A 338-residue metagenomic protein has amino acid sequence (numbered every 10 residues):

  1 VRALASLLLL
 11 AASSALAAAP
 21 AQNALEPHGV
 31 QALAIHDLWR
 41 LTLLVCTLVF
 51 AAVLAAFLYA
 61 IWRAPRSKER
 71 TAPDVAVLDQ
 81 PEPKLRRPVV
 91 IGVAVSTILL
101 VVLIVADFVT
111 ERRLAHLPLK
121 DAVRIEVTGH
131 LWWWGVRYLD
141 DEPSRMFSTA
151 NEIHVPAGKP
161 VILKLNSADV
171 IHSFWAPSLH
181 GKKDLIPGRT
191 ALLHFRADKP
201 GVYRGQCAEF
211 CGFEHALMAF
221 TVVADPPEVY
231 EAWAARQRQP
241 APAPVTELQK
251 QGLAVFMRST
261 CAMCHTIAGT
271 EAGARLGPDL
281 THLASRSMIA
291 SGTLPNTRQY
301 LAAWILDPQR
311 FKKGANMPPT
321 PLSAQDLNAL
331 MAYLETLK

Functional and structural regions predicted by a protein language model:
V1-A19: N-terminal secretory/membrane targeting signals
R2, L337-K338: Short, solvent-exposed mixed-charge patches
A18-L41, I61-R275, A290-L306, F311-K313 (+1 more regions): Non-transmembrane, membrane-proximal soluble domains of secreted or membrane proteins
W39-A52: Alpha-helical transmembrane segments
F50-R66: Alpha-helical transmembrane segments
